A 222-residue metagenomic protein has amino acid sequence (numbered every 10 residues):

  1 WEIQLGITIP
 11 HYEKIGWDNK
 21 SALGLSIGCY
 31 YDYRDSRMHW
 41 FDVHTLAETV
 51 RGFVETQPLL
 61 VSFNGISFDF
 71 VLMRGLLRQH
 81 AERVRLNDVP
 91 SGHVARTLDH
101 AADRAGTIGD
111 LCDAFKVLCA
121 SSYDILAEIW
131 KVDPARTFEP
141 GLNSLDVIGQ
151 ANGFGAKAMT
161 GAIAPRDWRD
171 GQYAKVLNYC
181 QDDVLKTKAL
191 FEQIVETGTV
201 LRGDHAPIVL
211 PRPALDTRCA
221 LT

Functional and structural regions predicted by a protein language model:
W1-E55, L59, H100: Conserved RNase H-like, two-metal-ion catalytic cores of nucleic-acid enzymes
L23-R34, G65-V209, L215-A220: Metal-dependent phosphoesterase core characteristic of DEDDh/y 3'-5' exonuclease domains
P58-I66: Acidic beta-strand-to-loop metal/phosphate-binding motif
